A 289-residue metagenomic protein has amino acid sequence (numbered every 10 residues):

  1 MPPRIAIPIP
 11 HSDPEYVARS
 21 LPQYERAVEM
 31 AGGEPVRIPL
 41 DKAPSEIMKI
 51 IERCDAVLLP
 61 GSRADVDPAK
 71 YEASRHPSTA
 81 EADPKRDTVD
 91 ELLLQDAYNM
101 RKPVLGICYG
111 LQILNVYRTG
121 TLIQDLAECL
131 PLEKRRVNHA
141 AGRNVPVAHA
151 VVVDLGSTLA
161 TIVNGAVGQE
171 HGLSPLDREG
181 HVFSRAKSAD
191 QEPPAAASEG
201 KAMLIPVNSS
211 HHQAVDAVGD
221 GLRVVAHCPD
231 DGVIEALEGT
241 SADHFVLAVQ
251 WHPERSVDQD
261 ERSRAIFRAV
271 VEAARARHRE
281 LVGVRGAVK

Functional and structural regions predicted by a protein language model:
M1-L105, N115-I123, A127-E170, D177 (+4 more regions): N-terminal beta1-alpha1 cap of cysteine-dependent amidohydrolase-like domains
C108: Catalytic nucleophile serine of serine hydrolases, specifically the conserved "nucleophile elbow" pentapeptide
L111-I113: Hydrophobic, aromatic-enriched interface-forming segments
L247-Q250: Active-site-proximal beta-strand elements of phosphoester/diester hydrolases
